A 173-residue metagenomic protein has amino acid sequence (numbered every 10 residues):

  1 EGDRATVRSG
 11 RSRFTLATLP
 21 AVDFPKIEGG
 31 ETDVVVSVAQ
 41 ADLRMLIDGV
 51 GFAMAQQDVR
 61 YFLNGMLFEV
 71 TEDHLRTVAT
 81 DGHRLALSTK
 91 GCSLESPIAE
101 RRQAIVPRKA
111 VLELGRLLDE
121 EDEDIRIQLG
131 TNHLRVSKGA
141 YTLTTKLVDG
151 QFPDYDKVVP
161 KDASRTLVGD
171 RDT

Functional and structural regions predicted by a protein language model:
E1-T173: Structural preference for solvent-exposed beta-strand-turn elements and adjacent flexible terminal/loop segments within
